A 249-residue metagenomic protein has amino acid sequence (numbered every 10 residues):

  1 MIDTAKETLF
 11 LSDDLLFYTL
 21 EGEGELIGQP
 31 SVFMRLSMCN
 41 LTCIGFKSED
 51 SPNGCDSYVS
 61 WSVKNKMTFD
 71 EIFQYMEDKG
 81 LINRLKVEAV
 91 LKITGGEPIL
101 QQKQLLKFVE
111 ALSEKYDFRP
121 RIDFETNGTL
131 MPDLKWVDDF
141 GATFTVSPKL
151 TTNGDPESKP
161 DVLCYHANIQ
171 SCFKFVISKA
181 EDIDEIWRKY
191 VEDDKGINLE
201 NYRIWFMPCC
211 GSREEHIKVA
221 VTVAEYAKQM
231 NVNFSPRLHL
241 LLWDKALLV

Functional and structural regions predicted by a protein language model:
D3-L16, P30, L41, G45-A142: Conserved Radical SAM active-site core
E7-T8, P30-V32, Y202, M230: A generic secondary-structure signal marking the coil-to-beta-strand transition
D13-D14, E21-S31, S37: S-adenosyl-L-methionine
E23, P52, L163-Y165: Short, flexible, solvent-exposed loop/turn segments with mixed acidic/basic and small polar residues
G24-I27, I44-K47, L247: Short, glycine/acidic-enriched capping/hinge loops at junctions between secondary-structure elements
F33, V90-K92, C172-K174: Short aromatic/hydrophobic contact patches that present stacked aromatics for nucleic-acid/ligand binding
I99-V249: Conserved AdoMet/S-adenosylmethionine-binding subsite of the radical SAM
